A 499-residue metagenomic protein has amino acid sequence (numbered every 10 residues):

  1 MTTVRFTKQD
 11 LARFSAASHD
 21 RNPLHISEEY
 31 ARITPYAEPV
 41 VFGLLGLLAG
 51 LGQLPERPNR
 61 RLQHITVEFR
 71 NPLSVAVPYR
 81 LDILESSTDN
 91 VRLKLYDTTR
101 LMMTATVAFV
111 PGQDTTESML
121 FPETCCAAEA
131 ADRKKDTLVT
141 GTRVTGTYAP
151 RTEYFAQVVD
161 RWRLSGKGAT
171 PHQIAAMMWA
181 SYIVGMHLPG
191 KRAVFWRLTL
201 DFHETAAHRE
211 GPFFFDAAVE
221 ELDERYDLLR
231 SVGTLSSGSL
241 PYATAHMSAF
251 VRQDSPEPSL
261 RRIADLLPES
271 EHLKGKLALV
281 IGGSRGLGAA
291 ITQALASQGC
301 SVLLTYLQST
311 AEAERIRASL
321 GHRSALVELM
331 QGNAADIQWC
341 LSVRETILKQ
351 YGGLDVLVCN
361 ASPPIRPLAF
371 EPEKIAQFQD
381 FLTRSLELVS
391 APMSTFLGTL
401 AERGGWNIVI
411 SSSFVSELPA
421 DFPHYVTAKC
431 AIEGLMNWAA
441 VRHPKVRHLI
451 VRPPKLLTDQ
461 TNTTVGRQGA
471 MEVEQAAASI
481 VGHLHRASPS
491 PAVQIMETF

Functional and structural regions predicted by a protein language model:
M1-F6, N59-K135, F202-A278: HotDog/MaoC-like acyl-thioester-processing domains
M1-L62, A108-R197: Hot-dog-fold acyl-thioester-processing enzymes
R252-Q253, V446, I450-R452, V465-F499: C-terminal helical subdomain
I281, L354-S362, V409, L449: Rossmann-fold scaffold of SDR-type NAD(P)-dependent oxidoreductases
S284-R285: Conserved glycine-rich cofactor-binding loop
C300-R315: Conserved glycine-rich Rossmann-like NAD(P)H-binding loop of the short-chain dehydrogenase/reductase
L341, S362-F381, D421: Conserved mid-core segment of classical short-chain dehydrogenase/reductases
P363, W406-A431, M436-V441, K455: Catalytic loop of short-chain dehydrogenase/reductase
